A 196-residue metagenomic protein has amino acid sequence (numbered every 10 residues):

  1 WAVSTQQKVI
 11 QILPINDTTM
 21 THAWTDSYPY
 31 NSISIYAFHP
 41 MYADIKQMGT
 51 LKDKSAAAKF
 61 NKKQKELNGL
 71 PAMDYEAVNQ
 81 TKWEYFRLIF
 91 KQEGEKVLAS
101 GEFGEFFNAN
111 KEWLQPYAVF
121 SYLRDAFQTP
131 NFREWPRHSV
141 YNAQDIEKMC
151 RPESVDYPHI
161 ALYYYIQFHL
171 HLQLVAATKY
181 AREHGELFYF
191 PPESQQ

Functional and structural regions predicted by a protein language model:
W1-Q196: Acidic/aromatic-lined carbohydrate-recognition and catalytic surfaces of CAZymes acting on diverse glycans
